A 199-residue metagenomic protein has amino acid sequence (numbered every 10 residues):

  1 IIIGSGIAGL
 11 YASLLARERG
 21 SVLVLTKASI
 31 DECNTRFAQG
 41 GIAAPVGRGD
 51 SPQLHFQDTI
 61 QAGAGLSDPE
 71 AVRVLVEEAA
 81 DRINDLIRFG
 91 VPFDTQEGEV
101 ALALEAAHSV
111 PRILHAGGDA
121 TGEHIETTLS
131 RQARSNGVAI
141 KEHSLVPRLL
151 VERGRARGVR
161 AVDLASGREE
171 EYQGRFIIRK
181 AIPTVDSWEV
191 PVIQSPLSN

Functional and structural regions predicted by a protein language model:
I1-V24: N-terminal Rossmann-like FAD-binding beta1-loop-alpha1 element of flavoenzymes
G9-A12, E170, D186-S187: Short glycine/serine/threonine-rich phosphate/pyrophosphate-binding segments that cradle anionic phosphate groups
A12-S13, I83, V190: Generic hydrophobic/aromatic pocket-lining and core-packing "Φ" positions
A16, F37-G40, S187, P191-Q194: Short, glycine/charged-enriched secondary-structure capping and boundary segments
S21, T26-R157, A161-D163: Conserved N-terminal/central alpha/beta ligand/cofactor-binding core
A165-F176: Core beta-strand elements of the Rossmann-like FAD/NAD(P) dinucleotide-binding domain in flavoenzyme oxidoreductases
R175-N199: Glycine-rich loop(s) and the adjacent beta-strand/alpha-helix scaffold that form part
